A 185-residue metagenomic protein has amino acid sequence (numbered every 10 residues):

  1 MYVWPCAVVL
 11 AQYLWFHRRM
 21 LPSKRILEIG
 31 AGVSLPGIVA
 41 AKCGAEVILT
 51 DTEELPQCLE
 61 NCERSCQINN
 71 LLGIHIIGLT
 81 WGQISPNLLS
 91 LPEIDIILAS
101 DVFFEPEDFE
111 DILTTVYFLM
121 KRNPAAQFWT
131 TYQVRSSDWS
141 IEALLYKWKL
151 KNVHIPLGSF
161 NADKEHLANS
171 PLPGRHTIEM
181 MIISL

Functional and structural regions predicted by a protein language model:
M1-L185: S-adenosylmethionine-dependent methyltransferases
